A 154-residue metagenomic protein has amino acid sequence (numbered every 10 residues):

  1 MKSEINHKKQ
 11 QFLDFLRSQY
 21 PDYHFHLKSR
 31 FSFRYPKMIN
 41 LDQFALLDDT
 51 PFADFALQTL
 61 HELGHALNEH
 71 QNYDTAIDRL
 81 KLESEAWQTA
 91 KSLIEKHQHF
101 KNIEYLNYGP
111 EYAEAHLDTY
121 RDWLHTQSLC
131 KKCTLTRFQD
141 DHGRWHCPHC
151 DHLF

Functional and structural regions predicted by a protein language model:
K2-K9, L13-F55, A66-H70: Active-site scaffold of zinc-dependent metalloenzymes
H7, P51-F55, K96-F154: Long, well-structured alpha-helical subdomains associated with metal-dependent extracellular/ecto-lumenal hydrolases
H61, H65: Histidine-centered divalent metal-coordination motifs
E69-I77: Substrate-binding clefts and substrate-entry loops adjacent to catalytic sites of polymer-processing enzymes acting on
D78-Y108: Post-HExxH zinc-binding segment in Zn-dependent metallohydrolases
